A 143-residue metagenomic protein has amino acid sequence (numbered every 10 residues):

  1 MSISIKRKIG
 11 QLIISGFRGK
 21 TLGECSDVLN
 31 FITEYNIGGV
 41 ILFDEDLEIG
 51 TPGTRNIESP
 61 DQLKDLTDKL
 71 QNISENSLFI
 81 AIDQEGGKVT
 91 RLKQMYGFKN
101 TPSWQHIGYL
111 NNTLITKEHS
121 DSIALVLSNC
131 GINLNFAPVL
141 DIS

Functional and structural regions predicted by a protein language model:
M1-L22: Boundary/entry segment of secreted carbohydrate-active catalytic domains
R7, L29-L42: N-terminal glycine-rich anion-binding loops that anchor highly charged ligand groups
L22-G23, D83: Short gly/ser/thr-rich secondary-structure transition/capping motifs
G23-L29: Alpha-helical scaffolding within the catalytic cores of extracellular/periplasmic polymer-degrading hydrolases
N36-S143: Enzymes and membrane/adaptor proteins characterized by extended Gly/Ser/Thr/Asp/Glu-rich, aromatic-dotted
